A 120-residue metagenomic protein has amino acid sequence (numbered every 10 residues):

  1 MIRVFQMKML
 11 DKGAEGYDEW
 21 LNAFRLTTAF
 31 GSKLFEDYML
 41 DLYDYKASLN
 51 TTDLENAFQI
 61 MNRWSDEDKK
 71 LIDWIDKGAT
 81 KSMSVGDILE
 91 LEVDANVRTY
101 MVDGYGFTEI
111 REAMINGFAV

Functional and structural regions predicted by a protein language model:
M1, G117-V120: Short intrinsically disordered terminal tails
M1-M7, L54, M61, Y100 (+1 more regions): Broad hydrophobic/π-residue packing in well-ordered secondary structure
M1-S32: N-terminal intrinsically disordered, low-complexity, charge/repeat-rich segments that act as generic
G13-A14, R25, G31, D44 (+3 more regions): Short, flexible coil/linker elements and helix-boundary hinge sites characteristic of intrinsically disordered
G16, L21-L26, Y38, Y45-T52 (+1 more regions): Gram-negative host-targeted secretion-system effectors, predominantly Type III and Type IV, recognized via long
L34-V93: Short, conserved turn/kink motifs that form compact alpha/beta structural patches or helix kinks used as
A79-G117: Short, compact, well-ordered microdomains
